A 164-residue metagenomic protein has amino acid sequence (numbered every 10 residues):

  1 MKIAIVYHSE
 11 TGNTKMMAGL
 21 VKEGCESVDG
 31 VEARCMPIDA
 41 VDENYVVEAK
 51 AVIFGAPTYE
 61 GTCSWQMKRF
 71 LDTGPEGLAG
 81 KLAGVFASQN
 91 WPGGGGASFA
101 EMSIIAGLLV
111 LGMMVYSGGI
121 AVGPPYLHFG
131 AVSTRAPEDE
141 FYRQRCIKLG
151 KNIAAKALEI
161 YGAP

Functional and structural regions predicted by a protein language model:
K2-V28: N-terminal beta1-alpha1 ligand-phosphate binding loop
G24, V28, G107, L111 (+2 more regions): Change "in soluble alpha/beta enzymes" to "in soluble alpha/beta proteins
G24-V31, P75-L78: Short helix-capping segments at alpha-helix termini
V31-D39: Short gly/ser/thr-rich secondary-structure transition/capping motifs
I38-P124: Helix-loop-strand module that forms the ligand-binding subsite of alpha/beta enzymes
D42, S117-P164: Glycine-rich phosphate/pyrophosphate-binding loop and the adjoining helix
